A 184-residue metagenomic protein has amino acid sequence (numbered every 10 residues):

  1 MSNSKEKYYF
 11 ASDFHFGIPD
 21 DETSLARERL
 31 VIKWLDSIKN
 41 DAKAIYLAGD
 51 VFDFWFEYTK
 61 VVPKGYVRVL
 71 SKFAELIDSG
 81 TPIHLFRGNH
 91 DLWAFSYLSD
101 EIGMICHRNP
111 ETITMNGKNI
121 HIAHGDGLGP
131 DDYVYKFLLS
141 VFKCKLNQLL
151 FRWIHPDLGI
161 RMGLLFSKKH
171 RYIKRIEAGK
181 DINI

Functional and structural regions predicted by a protein language model:
S2-K7, A11, F16-M115: Core catalytic region of metal-dependent phosphoesterases/phosphodiesterases, especially metallo-beta-lactamase-like
F10-A11, N119-A123: Short hydrophobic-aromatic micro-motifs
V31, V51, W55, G65 (+9 more regions): Solvent-exposed, non-transmembrane amphipathic alpha-helical segments
L92-S96, I122-A123, G129-D132: Short, well-ordered, mixed-charge alpha-helical segments that flank or form enzyme active sites
P110-T114, H121, P130-V134: Contiguous hydrophobic, core-forming segments of folded domains
G125-I184: Active-site-proximal loop/helix segment associated with metal-binding centers of metalloenzymes
